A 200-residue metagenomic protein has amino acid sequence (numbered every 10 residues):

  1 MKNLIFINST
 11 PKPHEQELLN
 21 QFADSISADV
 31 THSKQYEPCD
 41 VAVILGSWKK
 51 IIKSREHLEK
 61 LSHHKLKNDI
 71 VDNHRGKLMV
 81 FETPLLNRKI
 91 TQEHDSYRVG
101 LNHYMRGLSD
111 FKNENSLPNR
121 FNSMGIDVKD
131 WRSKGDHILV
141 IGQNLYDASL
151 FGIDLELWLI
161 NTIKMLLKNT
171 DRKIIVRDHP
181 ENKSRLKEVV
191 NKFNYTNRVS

Functional and structural regions predicted by a protein language model:
M1, S33-A42, V71-R75, D130-G135 (+2 more regions): Flexible, charged surface loops at secondary-structure boundaries
M1-I51, Y146-D147, E156, T170 (+1 more regions): N-terminal pre-catalytic "stem/leader" segment of glycosyltransferase-like enzymes
N3, G135-L139, K173: Charged active-site motifs of nucleotide-sugar-dependent glycosyltransferases
F6-T10, I160-S200: Catalytic donor nucleotide-activated moiety binding site of glycosyltransferases and closely related
Q16-A23, E56-N68, D154-M165: Well-ordered, non-membrane alpha-helical segments in soluble/globular domains
S33-L66, V71-D72, K77-M79: Short, well-ordered secondary-structure micro-motifs within conserved domains or adaptor modules
L45, F81-T83, R177: Generic beta-sheet signal
G76, F81-I153: A nucleotide-sugar donor-handling region in carbohydrate enzymes
